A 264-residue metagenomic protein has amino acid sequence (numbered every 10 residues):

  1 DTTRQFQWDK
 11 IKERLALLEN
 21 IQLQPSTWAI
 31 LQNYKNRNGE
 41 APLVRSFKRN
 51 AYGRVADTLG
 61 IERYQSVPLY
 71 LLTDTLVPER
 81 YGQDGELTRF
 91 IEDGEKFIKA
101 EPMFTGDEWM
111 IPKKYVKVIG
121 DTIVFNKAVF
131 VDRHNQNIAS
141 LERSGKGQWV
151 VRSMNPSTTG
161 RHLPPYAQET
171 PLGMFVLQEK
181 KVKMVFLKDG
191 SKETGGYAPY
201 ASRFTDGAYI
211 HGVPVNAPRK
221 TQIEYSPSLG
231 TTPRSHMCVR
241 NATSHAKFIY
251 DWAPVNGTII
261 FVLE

Functional and structural regions predicted by a protein language model:
D1-R37, P78-K117: SH3/SH3-like beta-barrel superfamily modules
D1-T27, M184-E264: Exported/periplasmic cell-wall-interacting domains
E40-Q65, I223-L229: Short beta-strand/loop turn elements enriched in aromatics
E62-D74, M237-T243: Short, structured beta-strand/loop micro-motifs enriched in basic residues and often containing a Trp
L72-G82, V150: SH3/SH3-like (including bacterial SH3b) beta-barrel domains that bind proline-rich motifs or cell-wall ligands
Y81-D84, P171-L172, V255-N256: Short, flexible surface segments
P112-T221: Gly/Pro-biased beta-strand-loop elements
